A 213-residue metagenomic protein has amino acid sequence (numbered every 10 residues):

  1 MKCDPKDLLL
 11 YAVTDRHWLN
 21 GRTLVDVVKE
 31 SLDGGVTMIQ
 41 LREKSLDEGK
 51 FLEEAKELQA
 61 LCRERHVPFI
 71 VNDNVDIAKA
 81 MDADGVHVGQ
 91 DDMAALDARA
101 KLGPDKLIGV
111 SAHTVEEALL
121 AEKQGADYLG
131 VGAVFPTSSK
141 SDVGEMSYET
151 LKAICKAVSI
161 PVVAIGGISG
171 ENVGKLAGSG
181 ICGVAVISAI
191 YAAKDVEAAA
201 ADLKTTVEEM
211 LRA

Functional and structural regions predicted by a protein language model:
M1-M93, A100-D127, V143-M146, A153 (+4 more regions): Conserved N-terminal beta1-alpha1 strand-loop-helix module at the mouth
L19, P136-T137: Active-site loop signature of alpha/beta-hydrolase-fold enzymes
L41, V88, V131, P136 (+1 more regions): Short beta-strand and adjacent tight-turn residues that come in two discontinuous sequence segments and form the edges
M93-A94, T137: A short, polar/charged loop-to-alpha-helix boundary motif
V131, V163-I168, V184-S188: Glycine-rich beta-strand-to-loop/alpha-helix junction loops that act as flexible
K140: A short acidic, glycine-rich active-site loop that binds or catalyzes chemistry on phosphate/adenosine moieties
S179-G183: Internal alpha/beta core interface subdomains
